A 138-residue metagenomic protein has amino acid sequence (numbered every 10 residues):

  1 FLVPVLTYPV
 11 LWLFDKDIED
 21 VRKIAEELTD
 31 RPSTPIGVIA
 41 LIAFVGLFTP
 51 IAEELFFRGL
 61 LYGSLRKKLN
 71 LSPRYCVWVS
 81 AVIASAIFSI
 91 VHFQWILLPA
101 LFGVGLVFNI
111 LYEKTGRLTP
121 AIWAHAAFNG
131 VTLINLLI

Functional and structural regions predicted by a protein language model:
F1-T49, K67: Juxtamembrane helix-loop-helix connectors linking adjacent transmembrane helices in multi-pass membrane enzymes
L2, A40, E53-F57, V79 (+1 more regions): Residue-level signal for transmembrane alpha-helical positions in Major Facilitator Superfamily
L2, L6, F48, F57 (+2 more regions): Hydrophobic/aromatic residues in alpha-helical transmembrane segments
W12-L13, K68, K114, L137: Alpha-helical structural context
E26-I36, L69-S72, Q94-I96, A100-I110: Short, motif-level signal for alpha-helix interfacial/capping segments enriched in acidic residues and aromatics/proline
I51-F56, L60-L61, L65, I90 (+3 more regions): Active-site His/Glu-centered metal-binding helix of metallohydrolases
A52-I83, I110-R117: Membrane-interface helix/loop boundary segments of multi-pass membrane proteins
W78, V82-I138: Functionally important transmembrane alpha-helices
